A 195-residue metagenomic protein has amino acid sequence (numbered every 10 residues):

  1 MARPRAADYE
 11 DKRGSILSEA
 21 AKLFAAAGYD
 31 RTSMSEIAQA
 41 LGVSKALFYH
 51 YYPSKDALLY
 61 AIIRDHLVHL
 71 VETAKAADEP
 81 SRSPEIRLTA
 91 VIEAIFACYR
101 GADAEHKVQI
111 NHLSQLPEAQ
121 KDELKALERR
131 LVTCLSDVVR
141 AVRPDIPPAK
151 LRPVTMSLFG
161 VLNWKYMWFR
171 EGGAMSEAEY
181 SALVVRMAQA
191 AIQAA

Functional and structural regions predicted by a protein language model:
M1, A97, G101, V132-A141 (+2 more regions): C-terminal peripheral helix-coil segments that are non-catalytic and often amphipathic
M1-A27, R31-A40, A57-Y60: Basic, helix-initiating cap at the start of DNA-binding domains
A26-D30, S81, A102: Short coil/turn segments at alpha/beta junctions that flank glycine-rich nucleotide-binding fingerprints
G42-Y52: Short hydrophobic/aromatic patch on the recognition helix
Y52, L59-H66: Alpha-helical DNA-contacting segments of helix-turn-helix folds
A61, K75-G101, V154-L158: Hydrophobic alpha-helical connector segments
V68-V71, E118-R143, R152-M156, E179-A182 (+2 more regions): Amphipathic alpha-helical packing segments from all-alpha helical-bundle domains
R100-A119, S136, M167-W168: Amphipathic alpha-helical segments used for helix-helix packing
